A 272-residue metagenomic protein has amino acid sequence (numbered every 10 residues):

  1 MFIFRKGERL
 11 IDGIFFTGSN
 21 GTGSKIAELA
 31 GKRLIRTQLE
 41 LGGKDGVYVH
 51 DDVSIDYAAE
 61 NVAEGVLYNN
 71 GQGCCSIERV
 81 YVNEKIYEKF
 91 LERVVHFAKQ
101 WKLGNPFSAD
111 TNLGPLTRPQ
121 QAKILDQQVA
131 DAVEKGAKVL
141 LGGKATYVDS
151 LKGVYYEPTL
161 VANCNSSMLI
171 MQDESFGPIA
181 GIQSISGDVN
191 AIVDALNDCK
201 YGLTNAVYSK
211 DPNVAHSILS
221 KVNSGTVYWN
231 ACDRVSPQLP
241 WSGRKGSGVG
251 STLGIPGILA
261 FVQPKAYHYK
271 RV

Functional and structural regions predicted by a protein language model:
M1, N20-T22, K32, N213-V214 (+1 more regions): Short alpha-helical
M1-F15, S19: A structured beta-alpha segment of the ubiquitous adenosine-cofactor-binding alpha/beta core
K6, K25-L29, E92-R93, L219-S220 (+1 more regions): Short amphipathic alpha-helical segments
G7, E60, R118, D194 (+1 more regions): Phosphate-coordinating loops and pocket residues in cytosolic domains that bind phosphorylated ligands
E8, L41-G43, G73-C75, A109-D110 (+2 more regions): Short glycine-enriched loop/turn motifs at secondary-structure junctions
I11, Y155-V272: Conserved C-terminal structural/oligomerization subdomain of aldehyde/semialdehyde dehydrogenase
G13, S19-N165, D188-N190, W229: ALDH superfamily catalytic-core signature
F16, P115-P119, N205-Y208, S247: A generic secondary-structure micro-motif detector that highlights 1-2 residue hydrophobic/ambivalent hotspots embedded
